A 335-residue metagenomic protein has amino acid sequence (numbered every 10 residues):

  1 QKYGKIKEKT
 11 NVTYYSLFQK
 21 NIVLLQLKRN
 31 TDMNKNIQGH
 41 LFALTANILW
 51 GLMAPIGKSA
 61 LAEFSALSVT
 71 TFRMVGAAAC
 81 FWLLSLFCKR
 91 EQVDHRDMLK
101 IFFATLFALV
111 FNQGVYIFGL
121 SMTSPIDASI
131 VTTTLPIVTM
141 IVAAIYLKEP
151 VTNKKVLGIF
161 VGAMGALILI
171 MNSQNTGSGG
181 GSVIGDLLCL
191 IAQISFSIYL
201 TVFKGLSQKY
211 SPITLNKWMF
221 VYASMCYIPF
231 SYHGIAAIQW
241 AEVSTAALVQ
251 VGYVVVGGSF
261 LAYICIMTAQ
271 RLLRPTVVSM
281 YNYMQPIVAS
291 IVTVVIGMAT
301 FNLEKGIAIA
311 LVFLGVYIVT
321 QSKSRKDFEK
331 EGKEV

Functional and structural regions predicted by a protein language model:
K2-T71, S178-G205, M225, P229 (+1 more regions): Glycine-/small-residue-enriched transmembrane alpha-helix faces in small-molecule transporters and effluxers
K35-G39, E63-L67, T71, V93-L99 (+3 more regions): Juxtamembrane helix-entry segments on the extracytoplasmic side of multipass membrane proteins
L49-A54, S85-T132, I168, V255-L273: Specific transmembrane alpha-helical segments of multi-pass solute transporters/efflux pumps, especially DMT/EamA
A60, V69, R73, G119 (+8 more regions): Hydrophobic/aromatic residues within transmembrane alpha-helices of multi-pass small-molecule transporters
E63-F111, V138-T139, S195-V202, K217-I235 (+2 more regions): Transmembrane alpha-helices of multi-pass small-molecule transport proteins
T70-F72, Q113, D127-T134, F203-S224 (+1 more regions): Helix-helix packing/entry segments at the starts of transmembrane helices
C80-R90, L135-F160, I287-G306: C-terminal transmembrane-helix exit sites in multi-pass transporters
F81, V142, K154-S173, Y227 (+2 more regions): Hydrophobic transmembrane alpha-helices of multi-pass small-molecule transport proteins
